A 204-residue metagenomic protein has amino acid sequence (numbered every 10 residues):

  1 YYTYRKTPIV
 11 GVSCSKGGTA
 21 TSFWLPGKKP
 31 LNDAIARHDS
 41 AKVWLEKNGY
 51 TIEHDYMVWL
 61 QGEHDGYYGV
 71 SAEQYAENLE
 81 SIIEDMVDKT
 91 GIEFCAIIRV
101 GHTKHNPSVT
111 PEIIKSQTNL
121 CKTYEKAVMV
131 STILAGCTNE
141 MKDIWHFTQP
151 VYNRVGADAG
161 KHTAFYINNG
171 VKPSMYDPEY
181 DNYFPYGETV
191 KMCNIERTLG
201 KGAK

Functional and structural regions predicted by a protein language model:
Y1-K204: Cell-envelope and extracellular/periplasmic
